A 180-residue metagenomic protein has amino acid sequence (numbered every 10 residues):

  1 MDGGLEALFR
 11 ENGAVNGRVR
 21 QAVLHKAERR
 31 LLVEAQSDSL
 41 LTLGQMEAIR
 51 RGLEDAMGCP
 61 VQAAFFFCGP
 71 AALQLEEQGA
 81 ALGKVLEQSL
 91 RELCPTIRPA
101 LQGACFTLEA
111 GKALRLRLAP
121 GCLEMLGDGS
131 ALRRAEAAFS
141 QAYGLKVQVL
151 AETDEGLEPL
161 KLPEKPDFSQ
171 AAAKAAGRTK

Functional and structural regions predicted by a protein language model:
M1-K180: Intrinsically disordered, low-complexity basic tails and flexible linkers associated with large NTP-driven
